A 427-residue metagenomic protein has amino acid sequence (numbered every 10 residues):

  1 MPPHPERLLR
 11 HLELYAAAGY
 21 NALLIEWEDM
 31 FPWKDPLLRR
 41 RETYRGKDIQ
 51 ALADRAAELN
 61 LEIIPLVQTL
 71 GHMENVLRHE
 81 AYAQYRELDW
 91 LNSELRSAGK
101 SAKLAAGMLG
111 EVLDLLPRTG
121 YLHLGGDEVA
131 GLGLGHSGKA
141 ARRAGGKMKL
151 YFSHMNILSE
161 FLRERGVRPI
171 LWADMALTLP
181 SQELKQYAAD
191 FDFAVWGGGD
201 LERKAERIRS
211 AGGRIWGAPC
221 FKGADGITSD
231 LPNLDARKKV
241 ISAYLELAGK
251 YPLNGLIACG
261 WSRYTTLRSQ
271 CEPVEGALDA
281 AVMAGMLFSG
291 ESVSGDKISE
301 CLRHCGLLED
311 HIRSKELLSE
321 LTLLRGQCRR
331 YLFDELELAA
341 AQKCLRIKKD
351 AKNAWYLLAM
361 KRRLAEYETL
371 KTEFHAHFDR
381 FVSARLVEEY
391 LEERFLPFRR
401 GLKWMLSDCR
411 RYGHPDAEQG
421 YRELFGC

Functional and structural regions predicted by a protein language model:
M1-R165, I170, W216-P219: Feature activates predominantly on carbohydrate-active enzymes
H4-L9, E13-A16, A51-D54, A102-D114 (+2 more regions): Substrate-binding groove of N-acetylhexosamine-processing glycoside hydrolases
